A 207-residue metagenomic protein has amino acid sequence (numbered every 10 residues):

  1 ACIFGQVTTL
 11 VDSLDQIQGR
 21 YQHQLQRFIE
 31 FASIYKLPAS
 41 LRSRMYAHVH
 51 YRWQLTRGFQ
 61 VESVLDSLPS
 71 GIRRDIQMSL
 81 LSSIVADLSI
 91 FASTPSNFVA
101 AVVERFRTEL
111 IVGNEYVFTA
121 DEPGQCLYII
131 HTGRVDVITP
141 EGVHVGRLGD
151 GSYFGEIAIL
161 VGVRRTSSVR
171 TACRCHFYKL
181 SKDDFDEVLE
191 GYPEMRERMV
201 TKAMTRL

Functional and structural regions predicted by a protein language model:
A1-H23, D183: Pore domain of cation channels
I3-Q6, L10, F31, H48-R52 (+3 more regions): Generic, well-ordered alpha-helical scaffold segments in large soluble proteins
Q6, L10, R27-F31, I84-D87 (+1 more regions): A general alpha-helix detector
D12-D15, S33, A39, S43-R44 (+1 more regions): Cullin-RING E3 adaptor/co-adaptor recruitment helices
Q18-A39: Membrane-cytosol interface motif
R73-H176, D183-E187, M204: Regulatory nucleotide-sensing modules
D183, E187-L207: Pleckstrin homology
